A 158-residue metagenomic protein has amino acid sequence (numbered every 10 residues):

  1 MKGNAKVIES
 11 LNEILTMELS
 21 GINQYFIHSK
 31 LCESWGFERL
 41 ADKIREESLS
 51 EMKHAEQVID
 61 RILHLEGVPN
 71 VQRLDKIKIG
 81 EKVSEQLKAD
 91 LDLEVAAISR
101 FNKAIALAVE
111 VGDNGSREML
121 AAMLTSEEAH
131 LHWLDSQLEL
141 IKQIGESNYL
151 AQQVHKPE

Functional and structural regions predicted by a protein language model:
M1-E158: Iron-associated oxidoreductase/ferritin-like identity signal
